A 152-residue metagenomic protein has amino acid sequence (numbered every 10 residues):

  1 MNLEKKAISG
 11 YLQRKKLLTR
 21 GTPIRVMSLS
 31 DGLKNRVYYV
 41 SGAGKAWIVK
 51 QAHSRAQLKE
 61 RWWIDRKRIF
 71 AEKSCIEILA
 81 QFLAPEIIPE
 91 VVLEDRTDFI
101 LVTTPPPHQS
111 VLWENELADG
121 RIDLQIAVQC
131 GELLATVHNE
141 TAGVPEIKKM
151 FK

Functional and structural regions predicted by a protein language model:
M1-V26: Juxta-kinase regulatory segment immediately upstream of eukaryotic protein kinase catalytic domains
G10, R14, I78, K149: Charged/polar, solvent-exposed surface patches and flexible loops
L29, K34, Y38-E146: ATP-binding pocket architecture of kinase catalytic cores
E146-K152: Short, flexible loop/turn segments with low-complexity composition
